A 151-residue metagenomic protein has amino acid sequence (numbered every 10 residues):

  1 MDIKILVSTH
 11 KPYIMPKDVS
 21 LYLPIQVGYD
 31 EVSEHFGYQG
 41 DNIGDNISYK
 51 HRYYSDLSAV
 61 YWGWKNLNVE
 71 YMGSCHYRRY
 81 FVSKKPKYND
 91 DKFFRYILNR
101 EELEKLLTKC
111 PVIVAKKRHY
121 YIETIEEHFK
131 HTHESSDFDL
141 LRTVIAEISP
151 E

Functional and structural regions predicted by a protein language model:
M1-E151: ER/Golgi luminal nucleotide-sugar-dependent glycosyltransferases, focusing on the catalytic module
